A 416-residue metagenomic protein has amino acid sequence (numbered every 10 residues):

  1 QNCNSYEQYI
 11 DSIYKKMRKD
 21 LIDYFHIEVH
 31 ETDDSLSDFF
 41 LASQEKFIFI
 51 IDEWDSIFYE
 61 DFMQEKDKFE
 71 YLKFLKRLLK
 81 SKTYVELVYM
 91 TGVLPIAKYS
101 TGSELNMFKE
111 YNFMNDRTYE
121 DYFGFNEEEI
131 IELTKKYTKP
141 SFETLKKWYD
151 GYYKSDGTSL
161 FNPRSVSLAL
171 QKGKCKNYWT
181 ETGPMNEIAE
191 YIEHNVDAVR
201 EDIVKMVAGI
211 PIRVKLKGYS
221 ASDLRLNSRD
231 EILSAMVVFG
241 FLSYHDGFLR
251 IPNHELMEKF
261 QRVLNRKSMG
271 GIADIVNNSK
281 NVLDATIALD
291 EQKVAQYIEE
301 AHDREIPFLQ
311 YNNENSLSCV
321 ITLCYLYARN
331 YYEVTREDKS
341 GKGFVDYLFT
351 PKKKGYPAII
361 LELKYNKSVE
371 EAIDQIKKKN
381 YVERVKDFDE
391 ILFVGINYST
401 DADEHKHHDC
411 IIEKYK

Functional and structural regions predicted by a protein language model:
Q1-N313, A328-Y331: Phosphate-binding site recognition
F39-Q44, R329-K354: Active-site metal-binding core of divalent-cation-utilizing nuclease and nuclease-like domains
I48, P357-I359, L392: Structural motif
F69-K73, Y365-E383: Mg2+/Mn2+-dependent nuclease catalytic core
F239, N281-K293, K339, F349-K353 (+1 more regions): Extended alpha-helical scaffold and adjacent linker segments that couple domains and build interaction/assembly
I321, V345-F349, P357-Y365, K379: Conserved catalytic cores of phosphodiester-cleaving nucleases, focusing on short active-site segments
Y325-E333, K386-F388: Short secondary-structure junctions
R384, D389-K416: Domain-level recognition of nuclease-like catalytic cores that cleave nucleotide substrates
